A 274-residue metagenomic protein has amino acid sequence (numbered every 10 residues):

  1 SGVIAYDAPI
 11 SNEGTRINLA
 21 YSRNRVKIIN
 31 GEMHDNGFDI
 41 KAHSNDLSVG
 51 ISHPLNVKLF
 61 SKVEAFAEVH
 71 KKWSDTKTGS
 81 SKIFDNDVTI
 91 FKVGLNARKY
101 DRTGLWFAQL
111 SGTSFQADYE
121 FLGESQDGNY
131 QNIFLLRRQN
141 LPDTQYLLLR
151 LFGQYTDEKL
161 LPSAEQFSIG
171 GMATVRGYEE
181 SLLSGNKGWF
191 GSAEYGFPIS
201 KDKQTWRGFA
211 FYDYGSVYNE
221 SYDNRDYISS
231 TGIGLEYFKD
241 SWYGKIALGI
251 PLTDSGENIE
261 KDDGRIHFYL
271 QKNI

Functional and structural regions predicted by a protein language model:
S1-A20, K41, V57, K187: Outer-membrane beta-barrel initiation region
G2-A5, D35-G37, G79-S81, S221-Y222 (+2 more regions): Short beta-alpha junctions and helix-cap segments that line functional grooves
R16-L161, Y218: Transmembrane beta-strand segments of outer-membrane beta-barrel domains in Gram-negative and organellar OMPs
L122-I274: C-terminal transmembrane beta-barrel domains of outer membrane proteins
